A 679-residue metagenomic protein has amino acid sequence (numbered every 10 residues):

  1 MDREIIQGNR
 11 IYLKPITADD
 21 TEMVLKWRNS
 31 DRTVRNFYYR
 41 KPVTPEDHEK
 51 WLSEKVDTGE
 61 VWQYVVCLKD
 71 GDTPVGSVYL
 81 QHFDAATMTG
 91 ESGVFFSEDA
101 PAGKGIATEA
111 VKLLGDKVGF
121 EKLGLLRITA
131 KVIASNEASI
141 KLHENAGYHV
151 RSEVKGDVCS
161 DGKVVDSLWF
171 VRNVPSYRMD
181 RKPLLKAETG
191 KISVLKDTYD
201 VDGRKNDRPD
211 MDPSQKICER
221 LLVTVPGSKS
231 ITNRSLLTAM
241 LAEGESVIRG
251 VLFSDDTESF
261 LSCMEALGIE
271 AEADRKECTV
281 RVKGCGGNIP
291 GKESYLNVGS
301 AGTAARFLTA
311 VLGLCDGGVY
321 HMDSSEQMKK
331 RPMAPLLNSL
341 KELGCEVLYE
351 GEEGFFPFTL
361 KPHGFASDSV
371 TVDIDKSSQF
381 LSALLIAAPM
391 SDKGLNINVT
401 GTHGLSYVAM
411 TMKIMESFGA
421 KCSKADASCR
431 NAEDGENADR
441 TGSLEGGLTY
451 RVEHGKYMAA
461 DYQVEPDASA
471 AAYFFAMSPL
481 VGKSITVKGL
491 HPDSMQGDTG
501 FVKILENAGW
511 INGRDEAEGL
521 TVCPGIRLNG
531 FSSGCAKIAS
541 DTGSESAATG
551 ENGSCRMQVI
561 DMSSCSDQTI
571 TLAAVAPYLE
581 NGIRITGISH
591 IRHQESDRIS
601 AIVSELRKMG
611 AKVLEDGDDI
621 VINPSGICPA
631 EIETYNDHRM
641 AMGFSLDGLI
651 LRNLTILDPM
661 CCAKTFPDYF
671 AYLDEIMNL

Functional and structural regions predicted by a protein language model:
D2-T21, W27, Q63, D70-A187: Acyl-donor (CoA/ACP) binding surface of acyl/acetyltransferases
A18-L25, P45, E49, S53: An amphipathic alpha-helix signature
R32-L52, L308: Conserved GNAT-fold acetyl-CoA-binding loop/helix
R35-P42, W62-C67, A472: A short, aromatic/hydrophobic, helix- or strand-capping loop or linear motif that either lines the entrance/gate
S53-V65: A short helix-loop-beta-strand connector motif used in the catalytic cores of GNAT acetyltransferases and, in some
L68, G93, S97-D99, K131-I133 (+4 more regions): Residue-level recognition of the GNAT/N-acetyltransferase active site
L68-K69, S417: Short, acidic, Ser/Thr-enriched surface-loop or helix-capping motifs
E144, R178-L679: Short, structured segments at the rim of ligand-binding sites
